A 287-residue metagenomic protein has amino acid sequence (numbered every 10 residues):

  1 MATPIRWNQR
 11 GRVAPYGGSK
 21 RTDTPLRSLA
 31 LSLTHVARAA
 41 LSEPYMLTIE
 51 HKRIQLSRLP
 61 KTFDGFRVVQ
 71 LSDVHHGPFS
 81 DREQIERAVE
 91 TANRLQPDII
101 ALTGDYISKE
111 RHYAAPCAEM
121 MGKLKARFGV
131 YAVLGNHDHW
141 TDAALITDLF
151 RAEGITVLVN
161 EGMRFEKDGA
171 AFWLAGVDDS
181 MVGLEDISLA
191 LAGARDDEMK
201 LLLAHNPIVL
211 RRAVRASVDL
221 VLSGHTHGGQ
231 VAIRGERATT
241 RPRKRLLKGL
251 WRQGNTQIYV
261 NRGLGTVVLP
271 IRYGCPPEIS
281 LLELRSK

Functional and structural regions predicted by a protein language model:
M1-V68, P78: Acidic, histidine-bearing metal-coordination/catalytic regions of metal-dependent phosphoesterases
M46, H51-S80, V177-A204, V209: Mobile, glycine- and charge-enriched loop segments and immediately flanking short secondary-structure elements within
L47, L56-V69, I155-T156, M163-A175 (+1 more regions): Beta-strand-turn-beta hairpins that frame and shape the catalytic cleft of phosphate-ester-processing enzymes
T62-T156: Membrane-embedded segments
S72-H76, G104-Y106, N136-H137, E161-G162 (+4 more regions): Active-site metal-binding loops of divalent metal-dependent hydrolases
D98-I100, D105, E198-L201, D219: Conserved acidic residues
D148-I155, V159, K167-A204, L210-R211 (+2 more regions): Binuclear metal-dependent hydrolase catalytic cores centered on His/Asp/Glu-rich metal-binding motifs
A152, P207-L284: Conserved beta-sheet core of the metallophosphoesterase superfamily
